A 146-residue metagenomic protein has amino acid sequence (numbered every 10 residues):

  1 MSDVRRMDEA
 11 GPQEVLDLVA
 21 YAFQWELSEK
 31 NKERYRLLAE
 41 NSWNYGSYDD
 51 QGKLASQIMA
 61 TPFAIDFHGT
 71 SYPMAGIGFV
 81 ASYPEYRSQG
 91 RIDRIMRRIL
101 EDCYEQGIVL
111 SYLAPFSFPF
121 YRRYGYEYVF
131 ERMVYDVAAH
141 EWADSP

Functional and structural regions predicted by a protein language model:
M1-P62, G69-G76, A143-P146: Short amphipathic alpha-helix that is part of the acyltransferase structural core
Y21, R87, Y104, R122: Short polybasic/polar patches that bind polyanions
F63-I65, E85, F118: Short coil/turn motifs at secondary-structure junctions
I77-R87: A short, internal acetyl-CoA/4′-phosphopantetheine-binding micro-motif in the GNAT/acyltransferase core
V80, R94-D102, Y112: General structural concept
Y86-R98, I108: Conserved acetyl-CoA pyrophosphate-binding loop and the N-cap/start of the following alpha-helix in GNAT-like
E105-V109, P115-M133: Conserved active-site alpha-helix within GNAT-family acetyltransferase domains
R132-P146: Amide-forming acyltransferase catalytic core, primarily the GNAT-like/NAT-type and related acyltransferase folds
